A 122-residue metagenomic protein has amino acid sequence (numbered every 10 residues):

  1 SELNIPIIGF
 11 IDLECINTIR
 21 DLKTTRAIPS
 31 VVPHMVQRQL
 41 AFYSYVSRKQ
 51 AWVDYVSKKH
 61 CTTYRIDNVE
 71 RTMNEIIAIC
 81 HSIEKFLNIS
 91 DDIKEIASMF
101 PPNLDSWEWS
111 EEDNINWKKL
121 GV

Functional and structural regions predicted by a protein language model:
S1-N4, D12: A short acidic/basic microdomain associated with nuclease active sites
L3, S47-V122: Metal-dependent nuclease catalytic regions and adjoining charged, substrate-binding loops involved in nucleic-acid end
P6-I8, M35: A generic fold-level signal
G9-P29, Y43: Conserved catalytic cores of phosphodiester-cleaving nucleases, focusing on short active-site segments
I28-V36: Active-site-adjacent loop/helix micro-motif of nuclease/hydrolase catalytic cores
V36-S47: An active-site-proximal "capping" alpha-helix that borders the catalytic cofactor pocket
